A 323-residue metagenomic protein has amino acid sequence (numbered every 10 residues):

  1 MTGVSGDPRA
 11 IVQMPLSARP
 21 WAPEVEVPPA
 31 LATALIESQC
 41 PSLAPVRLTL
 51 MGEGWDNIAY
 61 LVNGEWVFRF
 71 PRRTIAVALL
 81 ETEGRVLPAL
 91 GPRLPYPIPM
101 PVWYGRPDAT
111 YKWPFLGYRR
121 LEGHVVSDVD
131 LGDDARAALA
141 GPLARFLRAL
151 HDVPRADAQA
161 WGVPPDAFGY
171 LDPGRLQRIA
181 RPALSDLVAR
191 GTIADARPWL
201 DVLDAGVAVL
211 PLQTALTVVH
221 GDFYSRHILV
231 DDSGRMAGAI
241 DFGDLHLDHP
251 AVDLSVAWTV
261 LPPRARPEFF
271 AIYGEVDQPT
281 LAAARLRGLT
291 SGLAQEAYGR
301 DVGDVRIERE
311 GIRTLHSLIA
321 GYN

Functional and structural regions predicted by a protein language model:
G3-P41: Juxta-kinase regulatory segment immediately upstream of eukaryotic protein kinase catalytic domains
A10-P15, W66, E122, L247: Short, basic/glycine-rich phosphate-binding loops at helix/coil junctions that contact nucleotide phosphates
P20-A22, S42-G174, D186-T192, P211-A215 (+1 more regions): ATP-binding pocket architecture of kinase catalytic cores
L31, T82, V86, P142 (+2 more regions): Charged catalytic carboxylate motif
A34, S38, D244-L247, W258-N323: A conserved long alpha-helix in the C-terminal portion of kinase-like catalytic domains
I75-A78, L216-V219, Y224-R285: Active-site Asp-x-Gly
A109-T110, D232-R235, L289: Short strand-connecting beta-turns/loops that link adjacent beta-strands
L131, V163-A208, T280-A283, R309-I312 (+1 more regions): Helical cap/lid subdomains and adjacent loops of hydrolase enzymes that gate the active-site channel and determine
